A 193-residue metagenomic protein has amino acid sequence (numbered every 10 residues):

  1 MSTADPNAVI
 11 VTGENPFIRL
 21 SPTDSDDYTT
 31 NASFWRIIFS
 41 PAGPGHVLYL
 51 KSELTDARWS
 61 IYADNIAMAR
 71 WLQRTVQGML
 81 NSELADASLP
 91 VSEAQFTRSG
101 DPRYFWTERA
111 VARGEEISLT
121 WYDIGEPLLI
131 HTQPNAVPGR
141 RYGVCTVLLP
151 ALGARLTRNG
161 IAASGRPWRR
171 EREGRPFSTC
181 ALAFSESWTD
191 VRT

Functional and structural regions predicted by a protein language model:
M1-T193: Targeting-peptide/extracellular-domain and disordered-appendage signature
